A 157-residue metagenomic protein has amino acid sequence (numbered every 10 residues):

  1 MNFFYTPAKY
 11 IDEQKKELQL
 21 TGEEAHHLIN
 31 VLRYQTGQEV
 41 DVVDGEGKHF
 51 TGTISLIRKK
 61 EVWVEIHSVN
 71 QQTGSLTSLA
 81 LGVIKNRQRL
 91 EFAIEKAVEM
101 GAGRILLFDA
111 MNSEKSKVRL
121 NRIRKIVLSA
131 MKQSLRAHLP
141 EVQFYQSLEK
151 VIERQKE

Functional and structural regions predicted by a protein language model:
M1-N70, N121: N-terminal positively charged helical leader segments and presequences
Q71-E157: RNA substrate-binding interface of SAM-dependent RNA methyltransferases
